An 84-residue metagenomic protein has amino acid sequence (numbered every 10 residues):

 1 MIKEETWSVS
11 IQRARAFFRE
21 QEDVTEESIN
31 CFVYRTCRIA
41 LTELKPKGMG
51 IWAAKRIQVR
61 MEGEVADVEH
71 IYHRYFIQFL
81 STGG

Functional and structural regions predicted by a protein language model:
E4-S10, M61-V65: Short beta-strand-to-loop capping motifs
T6-V24: Amphipathic alpha-helical segments
R13, R38-L41, E64-I71: Short, surface-exposed beta-strand/loop "edge" segments at domain boundaries and coil↔beta transitions
F18, T25-E27, E43-K47: Residue-level detector of functional hotspots within protein domains
Q21-I39: Surface-exposed, low-hydrophobicity interaction/linker segments
V33-A53: A short, structured beta-strand/loop element
A54-G84: C-terminal structural segments of small proteins and small subunits
